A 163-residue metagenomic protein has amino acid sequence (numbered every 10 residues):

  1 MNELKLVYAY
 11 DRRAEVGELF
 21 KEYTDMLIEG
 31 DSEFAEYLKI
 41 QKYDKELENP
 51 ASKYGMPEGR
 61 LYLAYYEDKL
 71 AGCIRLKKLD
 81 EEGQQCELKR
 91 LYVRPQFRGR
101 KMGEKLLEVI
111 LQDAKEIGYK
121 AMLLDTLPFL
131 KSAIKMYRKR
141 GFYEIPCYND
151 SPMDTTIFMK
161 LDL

Functional and structural regions predicted by a protein language model:
E3, Y8, M26, K120-R140 (+1 more regions): C-terminal "cap" of GNAT-fold acetyltransferases
L4-Y10, K21-N49: Conserved GNAT-fold acetyl-CoA-binding loop/helix
K45-L63: A short helix-loop-beta-strand connector motif used in the catalytic cores of GNAT acetyltransferases and, in some
M56-E58, K78-K89, R98, I117 (+1 more regions): A conserved beta-turn-beta hairpin within the catalytic core of GNAT-like acetyltransferases that forms part
L63, K69-K78, E87, Y92: Conserved beta-strand in the GNAT
R94-R100, P128-F129: Active-site acidic-Proline motif in GNAT/NAT acetyltransferases
F97, K101-V109: Conserved acetyl-CoA pyrophosphate-binding loop and the N-cap/start of the following alpha-helix in GNAT-like
